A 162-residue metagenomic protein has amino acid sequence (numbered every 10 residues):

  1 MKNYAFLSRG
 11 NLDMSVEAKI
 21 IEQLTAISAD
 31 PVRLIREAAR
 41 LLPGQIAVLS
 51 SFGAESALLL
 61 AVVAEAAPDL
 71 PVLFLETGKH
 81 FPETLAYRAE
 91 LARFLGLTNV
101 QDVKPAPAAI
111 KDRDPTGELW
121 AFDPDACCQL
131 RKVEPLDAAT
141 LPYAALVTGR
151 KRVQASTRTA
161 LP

Functional and structural regions predicted by a protein language model:
Y4-F6, N11-P162: ATP-dependent adenylation/nucleotidyltransferase module used to activate substrates
